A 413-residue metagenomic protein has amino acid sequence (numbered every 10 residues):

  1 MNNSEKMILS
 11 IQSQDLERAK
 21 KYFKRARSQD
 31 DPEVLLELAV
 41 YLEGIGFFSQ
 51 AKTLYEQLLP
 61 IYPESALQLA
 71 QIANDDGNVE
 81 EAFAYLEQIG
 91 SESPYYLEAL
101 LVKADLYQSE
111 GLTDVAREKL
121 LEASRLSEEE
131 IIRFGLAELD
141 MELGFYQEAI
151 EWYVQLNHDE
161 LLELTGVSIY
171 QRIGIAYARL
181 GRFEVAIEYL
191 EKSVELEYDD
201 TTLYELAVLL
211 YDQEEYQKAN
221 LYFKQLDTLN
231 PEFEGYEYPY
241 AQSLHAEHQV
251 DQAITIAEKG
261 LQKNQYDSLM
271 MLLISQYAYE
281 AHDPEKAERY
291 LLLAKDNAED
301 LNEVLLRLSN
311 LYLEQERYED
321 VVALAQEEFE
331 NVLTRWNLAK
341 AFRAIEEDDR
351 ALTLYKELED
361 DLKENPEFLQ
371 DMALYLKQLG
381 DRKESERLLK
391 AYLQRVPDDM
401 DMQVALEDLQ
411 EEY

Functional and structural regions predicted by a protein language model:
M1, E33, E64-L67, L97-E98 (+10 more regions): Start-of-helix register in tetratricopeptide repeats
N2-Q50, S65-E81, Q108-S109, E142 (+2 more regions): Alpha-helical segment of the N-proximal tetratricopeptide repeat
S10, L42, A73, Y107 (+9 more regions): Residue at a conserved register position within TPR or TPR-like alpha-solenoid repeats
R25-A26, Y55-L58, Q88-I89, E122-A123 (+8 more regions): Canonical positions in the second alpha-helix
Q29-D31, P60-P63, P94, S127-E128 (+9 more regions): Short coil turns that delineate tetratricopeptide repeat
E37, Q68-Q71, V102, G135 (+8 more regions): Canonical tetratricopeptide repeat
